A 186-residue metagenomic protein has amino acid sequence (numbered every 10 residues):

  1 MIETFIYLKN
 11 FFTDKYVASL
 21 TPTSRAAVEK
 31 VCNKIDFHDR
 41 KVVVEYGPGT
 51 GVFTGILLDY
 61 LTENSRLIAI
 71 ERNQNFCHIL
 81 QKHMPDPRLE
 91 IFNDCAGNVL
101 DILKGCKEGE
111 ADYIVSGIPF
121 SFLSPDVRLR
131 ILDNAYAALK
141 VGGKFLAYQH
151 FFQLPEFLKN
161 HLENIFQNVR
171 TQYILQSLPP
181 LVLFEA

Functional and structural regions predicted by a protein language model:
E3-H38: Class I SAM-dependent methyltransferase Rossmann-like catalytic core, especially the SAM/SAH-binding loop
R40-G49: Conserved class I S-adenosyl-L-methionine
T50-T62: Conserved SAM-binding loop of SAM-dependent methyltransferases across substrates and taxa, primarily the Class I
R66-E71: Conserved SAM-binding motif I beta-strand of class I
C77-G105: S-adenosyl-L-methionine
L129-V141: A short glycine-rich, Lys/Arg-flanked "PGG" loop and its adjoining helix->strand segment in the class I
L139-H150: Conserved beta-strand signature within the Rossmann-like core of class I S-adenosyl-L-methionine
K159-A186: Class I S-adenosyl-L-methionine
